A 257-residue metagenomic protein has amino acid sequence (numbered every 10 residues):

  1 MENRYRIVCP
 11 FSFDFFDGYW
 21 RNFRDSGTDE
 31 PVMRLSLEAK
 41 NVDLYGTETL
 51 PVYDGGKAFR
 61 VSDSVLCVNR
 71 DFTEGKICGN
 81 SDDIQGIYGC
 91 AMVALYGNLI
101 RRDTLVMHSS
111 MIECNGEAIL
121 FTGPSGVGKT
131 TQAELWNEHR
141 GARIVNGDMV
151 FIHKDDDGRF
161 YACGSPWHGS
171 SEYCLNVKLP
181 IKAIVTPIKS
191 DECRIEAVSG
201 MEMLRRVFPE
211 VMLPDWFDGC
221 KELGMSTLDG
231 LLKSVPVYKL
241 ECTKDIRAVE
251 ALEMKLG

Functional and structural regions predicted by a protein language model:
M1-S125, L135-V145, V150-G257: A noncatalytic interaction/capping subdomain that flanks phosphate/NTP-handling catalytic cores
K129: Conserved lysine of the Walker
Q132: Hydrophobic positions on the alpha1 helix immediately C-terminal to the Walker A/P-loop
